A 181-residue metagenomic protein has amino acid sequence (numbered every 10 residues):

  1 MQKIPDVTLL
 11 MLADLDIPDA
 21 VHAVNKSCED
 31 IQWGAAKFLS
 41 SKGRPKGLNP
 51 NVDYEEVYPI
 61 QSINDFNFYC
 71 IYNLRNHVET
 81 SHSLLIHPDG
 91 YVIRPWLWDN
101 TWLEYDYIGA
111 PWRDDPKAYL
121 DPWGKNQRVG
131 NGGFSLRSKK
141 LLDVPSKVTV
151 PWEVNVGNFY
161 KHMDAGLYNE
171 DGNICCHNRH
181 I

Functional and structural regions predicted by a protein language model:
M1-N67, N73-H82: N-terminal anchoring/stem segment of glycosyltransferases
L12, L39-S41, I86-H87, G109-P111 (+1 more regions): Short His-Asn-centered micro-motif
V21, G47-N49, I93-L97, S146: Short glycine-/acidic-enriched loop or helix-start segments at secondary-structure transitions that form or flank
D30-I31, H77-V78, D99-L103, R137: Short, conserved loop/helix-junction motifs that constitute active-site signature segments in enzyme catalytic cores
A36, P88-D89, S138: Generic structural signal for small/hydrophobic residues in well-ordered secondary structure, especially within
T80-V92: Short beta-strand-to-loop acidic/aromatic patch adjacent to the donor-nucleotide binding site
G90-W123: Conserved donor-nucleotide/metal-binding helix-loop-beta segment in metal-dependent transferases, i.e., the alpha-helix
V129-I181: Catalytic core and acceptor-binding pocket of nucleotide-sugar-dependent glycosyltransferases
